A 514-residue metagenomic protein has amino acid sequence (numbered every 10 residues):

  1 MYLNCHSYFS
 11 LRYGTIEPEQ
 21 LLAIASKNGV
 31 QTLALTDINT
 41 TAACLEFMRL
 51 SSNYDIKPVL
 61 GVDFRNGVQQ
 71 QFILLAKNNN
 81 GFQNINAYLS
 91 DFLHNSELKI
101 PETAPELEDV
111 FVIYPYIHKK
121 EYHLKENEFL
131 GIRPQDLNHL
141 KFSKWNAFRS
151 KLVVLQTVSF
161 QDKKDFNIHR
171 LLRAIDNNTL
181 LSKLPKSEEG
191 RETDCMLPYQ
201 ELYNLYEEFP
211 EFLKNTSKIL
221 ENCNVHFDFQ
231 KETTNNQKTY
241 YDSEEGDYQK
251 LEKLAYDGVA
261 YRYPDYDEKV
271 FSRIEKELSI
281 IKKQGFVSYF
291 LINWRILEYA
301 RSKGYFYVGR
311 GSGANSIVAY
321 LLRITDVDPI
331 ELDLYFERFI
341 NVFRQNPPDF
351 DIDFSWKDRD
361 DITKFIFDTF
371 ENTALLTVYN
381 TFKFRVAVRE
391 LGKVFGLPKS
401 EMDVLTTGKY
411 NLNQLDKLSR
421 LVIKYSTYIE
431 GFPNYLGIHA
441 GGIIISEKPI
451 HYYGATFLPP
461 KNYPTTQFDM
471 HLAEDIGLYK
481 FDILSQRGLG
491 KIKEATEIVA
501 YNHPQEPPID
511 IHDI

Functional and structural regions predicted by a protein language model:
M1-I514: Alpha-helical scaffold/interaction cores of sigma-54-like transcription cofactors and many family A DNA polymerases
